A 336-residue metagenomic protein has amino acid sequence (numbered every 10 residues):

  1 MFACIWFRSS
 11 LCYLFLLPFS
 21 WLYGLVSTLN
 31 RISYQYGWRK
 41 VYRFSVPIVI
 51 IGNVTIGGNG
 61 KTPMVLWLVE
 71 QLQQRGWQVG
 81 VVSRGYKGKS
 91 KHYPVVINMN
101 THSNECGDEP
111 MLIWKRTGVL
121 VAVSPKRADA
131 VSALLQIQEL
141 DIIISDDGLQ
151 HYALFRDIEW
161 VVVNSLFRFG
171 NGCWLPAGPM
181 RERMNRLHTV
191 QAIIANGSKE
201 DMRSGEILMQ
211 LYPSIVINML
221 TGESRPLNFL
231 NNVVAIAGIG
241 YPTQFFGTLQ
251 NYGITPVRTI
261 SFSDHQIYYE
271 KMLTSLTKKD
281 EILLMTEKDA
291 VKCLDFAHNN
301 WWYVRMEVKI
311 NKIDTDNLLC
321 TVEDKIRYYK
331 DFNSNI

Functional and structural regions predicted by a protein language model:
M1-F2, F7, R75, Y152-I336: ATP-dependent carboxylate-amine ligase
M1-P47: A transmembrane-helix-recognition feature enriched in membrane-embedded lipid enzymes and envelope glyco-/phospholipid
L22, T62, I113, D146 (+3 more regions): Residue-level signal for inorganic ion chemistry
R31-M99, I336: Walker A (P-loop) phosphate-binding motif
W67, Q71, D146, T248: Rossmann-fold NAD(P)-dependent oxidoreductase module
Q78, L120, T255: Residue-level detector of anion-binding/catalytic polar loops
Y86-G88, H92-M202: Phosphate/Mg2+-binding loops and adjacent switch elements in nucleotide/diphosphate-handling enzyme cores
